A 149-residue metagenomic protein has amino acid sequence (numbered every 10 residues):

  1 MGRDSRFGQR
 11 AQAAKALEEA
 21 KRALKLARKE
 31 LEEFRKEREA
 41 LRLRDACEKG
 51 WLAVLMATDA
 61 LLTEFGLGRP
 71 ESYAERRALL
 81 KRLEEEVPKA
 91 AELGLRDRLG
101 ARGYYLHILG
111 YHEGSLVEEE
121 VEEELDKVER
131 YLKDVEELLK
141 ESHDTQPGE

Functional and structural regions predicted by a protein language model:
M1-L41, E149: Charged alpha-helical initiation segments
G8, K15, R38-L41, D45 (+3 more regions): A structural signal for alpha-helical segments
E19-L26, K49-L52, E123, K127-D134: Charged, amphipathic alpha-helical oligomerization/scaffolding segments
K25, E32, W51, T58-L62 (+1 more regions): Charged, amphipathic alpha-helical interaction segments
L26, L41-D45, L55, P88 (+2 more regions): Residue-level recognition of hydrophobic positions within alpha-helical transmembrane segments
L43-L67: Hydrophobic alpha-helical packing segments in soluble, helical-rich domains
L62-E149: Long, charged low-complexity segments
